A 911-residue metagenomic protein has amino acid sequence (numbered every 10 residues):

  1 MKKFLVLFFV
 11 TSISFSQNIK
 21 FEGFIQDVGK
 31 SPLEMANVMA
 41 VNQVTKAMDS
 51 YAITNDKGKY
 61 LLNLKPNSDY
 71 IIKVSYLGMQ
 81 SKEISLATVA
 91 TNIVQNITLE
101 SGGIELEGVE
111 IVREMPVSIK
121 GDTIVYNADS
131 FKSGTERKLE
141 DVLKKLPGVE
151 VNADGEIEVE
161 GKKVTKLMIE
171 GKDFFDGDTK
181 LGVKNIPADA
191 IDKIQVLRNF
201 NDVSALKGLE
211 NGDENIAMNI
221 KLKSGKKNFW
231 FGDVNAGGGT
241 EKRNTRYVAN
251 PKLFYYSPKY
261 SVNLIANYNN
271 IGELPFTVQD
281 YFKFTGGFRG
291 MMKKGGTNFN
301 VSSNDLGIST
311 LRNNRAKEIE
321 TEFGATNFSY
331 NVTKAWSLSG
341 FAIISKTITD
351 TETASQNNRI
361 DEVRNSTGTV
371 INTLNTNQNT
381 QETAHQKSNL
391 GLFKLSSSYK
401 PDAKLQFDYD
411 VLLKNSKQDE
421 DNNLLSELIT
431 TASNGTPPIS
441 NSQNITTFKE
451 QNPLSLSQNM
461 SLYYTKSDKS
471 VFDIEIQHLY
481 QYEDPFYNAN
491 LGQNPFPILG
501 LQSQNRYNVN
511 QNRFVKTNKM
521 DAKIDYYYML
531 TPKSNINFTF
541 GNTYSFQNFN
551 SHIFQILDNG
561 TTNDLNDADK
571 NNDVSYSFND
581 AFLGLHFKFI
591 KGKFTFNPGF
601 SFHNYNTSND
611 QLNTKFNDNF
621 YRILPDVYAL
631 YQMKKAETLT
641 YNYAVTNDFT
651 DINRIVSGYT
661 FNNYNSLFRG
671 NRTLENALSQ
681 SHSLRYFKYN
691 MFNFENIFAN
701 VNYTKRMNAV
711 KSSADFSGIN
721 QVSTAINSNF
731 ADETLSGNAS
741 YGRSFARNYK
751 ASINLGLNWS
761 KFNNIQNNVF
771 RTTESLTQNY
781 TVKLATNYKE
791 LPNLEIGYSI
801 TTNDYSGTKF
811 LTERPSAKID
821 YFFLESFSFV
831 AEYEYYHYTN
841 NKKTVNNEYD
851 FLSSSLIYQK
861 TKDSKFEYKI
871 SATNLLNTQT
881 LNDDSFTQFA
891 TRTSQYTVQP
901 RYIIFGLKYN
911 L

Functional and structural regions predicted by a protein language model:
Q17, K57-L61, Q80, A87 (+16 more regions): Membrane-proximal, glycine/serine-rich, low-complexity loop/turn segments characteristic of large bacterial
E22-E34: Structural motif
V41-A47, D69-I84: A short, solvent-exposed loop/turn motif at the edges and junctions of modular extracellular/periplasmic domains
V44-K59: Short, acidic Ser/Thr/Gly-rich low-complexity loop/linker segments typical of extracellular and cell-surface proteins
E214, G239, T245-A249, E318-G324 (+12 more regions): Residues that define the transmembrane beta-barrel architecture of outer-membrane proteins
L306-I319, T351-I360, G368-S388, K417-T430 (+15 more regions): Extracellular/periplasm-exposed beta-strand and loop segments of Gram-negative cell-envelope proteins, dominated by
A335-S345, S388-N422, S440-D610, F694-Y703 (+2 more regions): Face-selective signature of the C-terminal outer-membrane beta-barrel domain
T781-I800, T808-L911: Conserved C-terminal beta-signal and adjacent last beta-strands/turns of outer-membrane beta-barrel proteins
